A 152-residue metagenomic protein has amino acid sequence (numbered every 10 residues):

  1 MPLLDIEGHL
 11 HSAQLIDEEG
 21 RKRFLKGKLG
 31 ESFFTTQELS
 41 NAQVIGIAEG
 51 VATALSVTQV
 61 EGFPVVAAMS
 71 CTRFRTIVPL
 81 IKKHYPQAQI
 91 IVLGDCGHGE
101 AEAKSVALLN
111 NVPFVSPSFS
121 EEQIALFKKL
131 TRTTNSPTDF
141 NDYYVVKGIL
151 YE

Functional and structural regions predicted by a protein language model:
M1-Y85: Phosphate-handling DNA/RNA-contact segment within nucleic-acid enzymes
Q43, L55-E152: TOPRIM fold recognition
